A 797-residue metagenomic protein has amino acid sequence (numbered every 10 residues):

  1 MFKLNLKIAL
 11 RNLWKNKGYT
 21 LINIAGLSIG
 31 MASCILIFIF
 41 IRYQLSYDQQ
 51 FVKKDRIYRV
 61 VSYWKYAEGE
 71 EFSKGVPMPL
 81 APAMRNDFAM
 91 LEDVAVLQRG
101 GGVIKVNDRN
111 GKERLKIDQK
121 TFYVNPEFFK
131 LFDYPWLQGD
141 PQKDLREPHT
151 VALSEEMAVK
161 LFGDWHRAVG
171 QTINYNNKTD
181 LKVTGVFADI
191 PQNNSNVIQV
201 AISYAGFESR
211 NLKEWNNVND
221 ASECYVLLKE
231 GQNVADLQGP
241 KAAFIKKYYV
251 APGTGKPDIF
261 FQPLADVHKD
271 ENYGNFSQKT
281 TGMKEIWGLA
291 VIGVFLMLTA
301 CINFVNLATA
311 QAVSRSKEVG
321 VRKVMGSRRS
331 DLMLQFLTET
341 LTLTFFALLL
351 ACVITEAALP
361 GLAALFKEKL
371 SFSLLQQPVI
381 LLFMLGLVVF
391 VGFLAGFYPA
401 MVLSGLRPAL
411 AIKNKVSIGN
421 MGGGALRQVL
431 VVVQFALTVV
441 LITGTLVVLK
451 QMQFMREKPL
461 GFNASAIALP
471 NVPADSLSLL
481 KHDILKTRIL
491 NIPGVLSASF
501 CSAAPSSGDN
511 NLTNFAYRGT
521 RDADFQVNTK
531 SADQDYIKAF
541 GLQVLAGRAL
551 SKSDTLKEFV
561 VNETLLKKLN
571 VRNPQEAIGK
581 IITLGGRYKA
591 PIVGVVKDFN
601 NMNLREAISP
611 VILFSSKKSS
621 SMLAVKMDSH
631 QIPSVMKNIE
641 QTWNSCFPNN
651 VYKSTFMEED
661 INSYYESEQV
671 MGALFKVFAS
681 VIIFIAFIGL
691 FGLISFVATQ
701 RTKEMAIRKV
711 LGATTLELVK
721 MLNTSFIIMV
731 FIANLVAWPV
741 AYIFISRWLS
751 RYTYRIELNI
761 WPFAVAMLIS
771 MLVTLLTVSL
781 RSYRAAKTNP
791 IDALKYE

Functional and structural regions predicted by a protein language model:
M1-I24, F276-Q278, A308-F345, A357-S476 (+2 more regions): Alpha-helical transmembrane segments of integral membrane proteins
M1-L6, R11, K15, F51 (+10 more regions): Membrane-helix entry/capping segments
K15-I41, T281-K317, F345, L349 (+4 more regions): Hydrophobic alpha-helical transmembrane segments of multi-pass inner-membrane transport and secretion
N16, A300-T342, G689-I727, R784 (+1 more regions): Interfacial "coupling" helices/loops that link adjacent transmembrane helices in transporter permeases
A32, L36-I39, F260, L341-P408 (+2 more regions): Small-residue-rich transmembrane alpha-helices
R42-Y63, P135, T179, S195-N196 (+8 more regions): Membrane-proximal juxtamembrane linkers immediately C-terminal to transmembrane helices
Q44, Y58-K120, E127, A158-D164 (+3 more regions): Hydrophobic, regular-secondary-structure patches
N125-L137, V151-K284, I484-S667: Mid-to-C-terminal secondary-structure elements that act as membrane-proximal/extracytoplasmic interface segments
